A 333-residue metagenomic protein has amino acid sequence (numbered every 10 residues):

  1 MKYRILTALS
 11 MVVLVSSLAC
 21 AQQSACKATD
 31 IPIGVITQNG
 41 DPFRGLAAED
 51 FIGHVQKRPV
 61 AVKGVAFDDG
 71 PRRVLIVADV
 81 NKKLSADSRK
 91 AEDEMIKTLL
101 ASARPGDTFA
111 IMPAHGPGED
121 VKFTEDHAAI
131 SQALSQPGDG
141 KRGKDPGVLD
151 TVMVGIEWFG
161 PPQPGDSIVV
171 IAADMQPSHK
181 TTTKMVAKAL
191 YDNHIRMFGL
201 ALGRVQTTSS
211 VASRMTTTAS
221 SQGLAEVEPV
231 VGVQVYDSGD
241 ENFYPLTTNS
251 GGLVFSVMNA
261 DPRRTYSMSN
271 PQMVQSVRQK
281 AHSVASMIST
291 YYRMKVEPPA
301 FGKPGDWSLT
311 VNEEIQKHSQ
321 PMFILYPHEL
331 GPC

Functional and structural regions predicted by a protein language model:
T7-S17: Bacterial N-terminal signal peptides
Q22-N81, D93, T98: Eukaryote-biased intrinsically disordered, low-complexity acidic regions enriched in Ser/Thr/Pro
S24-T29, Y236-D237, P245, A260-C333: C-terminal "exit" segments of structured domains
F51, V77-V80, I111, P164-S178 (+3 more regions): DG-centered beta-turn motif at the end of beta-strands
D68-F123, L149-V154, S167-I171: Von Willebrand factor
L84-D87, G118-K122, P177-T182, Q206-S210 (+2 more regions): Extracytoplasmic/secreted cell-surface and envelope-processing proteins
E119-K122, A129-D166, P177, G203-T208 (+1 more regions): Von Willebrand factor
M175-P245, N249: VWA/integrin I-like adhesion module and closely mimicked acidic/polar interface patches used
